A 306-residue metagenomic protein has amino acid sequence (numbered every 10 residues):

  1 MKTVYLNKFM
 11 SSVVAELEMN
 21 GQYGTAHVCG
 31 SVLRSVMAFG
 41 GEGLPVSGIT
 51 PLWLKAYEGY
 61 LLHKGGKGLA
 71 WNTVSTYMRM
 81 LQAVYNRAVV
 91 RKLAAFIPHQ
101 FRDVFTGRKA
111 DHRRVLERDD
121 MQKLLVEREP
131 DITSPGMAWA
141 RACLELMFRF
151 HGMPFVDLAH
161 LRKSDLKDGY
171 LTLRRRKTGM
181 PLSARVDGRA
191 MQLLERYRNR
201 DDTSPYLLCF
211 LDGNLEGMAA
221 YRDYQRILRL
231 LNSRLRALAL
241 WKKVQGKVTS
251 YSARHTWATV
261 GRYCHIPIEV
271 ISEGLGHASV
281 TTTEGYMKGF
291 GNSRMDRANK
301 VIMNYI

Functional and structural regions predicted by a protein language model:
K2-K67: Basic/aromatic-enriched alpha-helical hairpins
S35, S47, G66-Q100, H151-M153: N-terminal DNA-binding recognition helix of tyrosine site-specific recombinases/integrases
Q100-F155: Basic, Lys/Arg- and aromatic-enriched nucleic-acid-binding interface segment
V115, R175-G179, L275-K300: Catalytic-site neighborhood detector that most strongly recognizes the C-terminal catalytic loop/helix of tyrosine
I132-P135, N232-E273: Short, basic (Lys/Arg/His-rich) helix/loop patches that form interaction surfaces in the mid-to-C-terminal regions
H160-R196: Conserved tyrosine-mediated DNA breakage-rejoining catalytic core shared by Y-recombinases
S164-Y170, Q245-G246, I266-G285: Short, polar N-cap/turn motifs at the start of nucleic acid-interacting alpha helices
D187-Q245: Active-site/catalytic core of tyrosine-dependent DNA strand-transfer enzymes
